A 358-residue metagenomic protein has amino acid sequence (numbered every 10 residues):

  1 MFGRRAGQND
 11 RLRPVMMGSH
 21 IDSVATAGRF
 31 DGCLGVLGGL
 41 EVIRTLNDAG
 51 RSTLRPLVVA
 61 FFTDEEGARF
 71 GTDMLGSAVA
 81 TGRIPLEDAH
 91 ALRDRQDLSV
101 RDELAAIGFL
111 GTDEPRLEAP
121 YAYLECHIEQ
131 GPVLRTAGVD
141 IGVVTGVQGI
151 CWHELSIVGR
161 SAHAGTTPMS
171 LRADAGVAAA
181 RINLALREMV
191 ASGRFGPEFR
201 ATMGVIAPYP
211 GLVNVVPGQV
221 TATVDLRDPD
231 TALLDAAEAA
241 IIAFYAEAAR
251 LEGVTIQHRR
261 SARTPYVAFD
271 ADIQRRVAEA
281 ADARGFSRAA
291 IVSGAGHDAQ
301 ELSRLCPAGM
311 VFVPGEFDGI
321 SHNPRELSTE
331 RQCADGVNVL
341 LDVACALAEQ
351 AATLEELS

Functional and structural regions predicted by a protein language model:
M1-Q8: A non-catalytic alpha/beta surface segment that caps or lines the substrate-entry region of metallo-dependent hydrolase
M17-H20, T26-E66, C151-I157, T167-M189 (+3 more regions): Alpha-helical metal-binding/catalytic segments enriched in His/Glu/Asp
G18-S19, R288-N338: Zn-dependent metallopeptidase/amidohydrolase metal-coordination segment
I21-S23, L57-A68, Q130, S161 (+3 more regions): Acidic, glycine-rich active-site loops and adjacent beta-strand->loop/helix elements that engage anionic groups
S52-T53, G111-P115, T166, E188-M203 (+3 more regions): Flexible, glycine/charged-enriched surface loops at secondary-structure junctions
D64-E65, R69-T231: Midchain, well-structured core segments that form catalytic/ion-binding scaffolds
V147, H163, T167-G193, A243 (+1 more regions): His/Asp/Glu-rich mid-to-C-terminal helical/loop segments that flank catalytic regions of hydrolases
T202-P210, T223, P229, T255-Q274 (+2 more regions): A short beta-alpha structural unit
